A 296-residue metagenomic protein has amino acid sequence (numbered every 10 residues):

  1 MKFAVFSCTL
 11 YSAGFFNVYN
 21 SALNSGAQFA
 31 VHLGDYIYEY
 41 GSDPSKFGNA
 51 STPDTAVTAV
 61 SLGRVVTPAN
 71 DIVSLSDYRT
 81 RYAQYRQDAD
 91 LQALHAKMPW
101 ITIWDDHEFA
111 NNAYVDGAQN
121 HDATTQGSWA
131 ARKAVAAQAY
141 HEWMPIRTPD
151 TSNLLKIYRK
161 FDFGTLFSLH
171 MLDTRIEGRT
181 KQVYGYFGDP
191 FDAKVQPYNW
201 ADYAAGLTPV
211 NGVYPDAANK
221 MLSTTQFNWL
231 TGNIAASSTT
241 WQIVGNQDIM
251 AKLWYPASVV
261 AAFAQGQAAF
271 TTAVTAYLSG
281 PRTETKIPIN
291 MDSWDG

Functional and structural regions predicted by a protein language model:
M1-G296: Metal-dependent phosphoester/phosphodiester hydrolase catalytic core
